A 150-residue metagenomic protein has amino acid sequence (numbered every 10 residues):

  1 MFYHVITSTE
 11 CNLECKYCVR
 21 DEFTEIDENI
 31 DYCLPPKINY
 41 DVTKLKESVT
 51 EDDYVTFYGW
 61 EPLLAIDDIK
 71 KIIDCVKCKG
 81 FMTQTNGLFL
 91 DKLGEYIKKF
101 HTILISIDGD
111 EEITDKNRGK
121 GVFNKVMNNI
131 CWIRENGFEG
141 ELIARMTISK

Functional and structural regions predicted by a protein language model:
M1-Y40: Canonical Radical SAM [4Fe-4S] cluster-binding loop centered on the CxxxCxxC motif and its immediate flanking residues
V42-T43, S48-T56, A65-K150: Radical SAM/AdoMet-radical enzyme domain recognition
